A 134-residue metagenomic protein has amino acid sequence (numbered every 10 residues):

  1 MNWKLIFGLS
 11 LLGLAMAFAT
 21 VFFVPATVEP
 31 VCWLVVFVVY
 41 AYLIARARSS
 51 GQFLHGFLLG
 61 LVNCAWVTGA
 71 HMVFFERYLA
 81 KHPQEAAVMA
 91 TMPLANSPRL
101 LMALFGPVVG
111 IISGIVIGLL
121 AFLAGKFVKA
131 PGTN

Functional and structural regions predicted by a protein language model:
M1-N134: Juxtamembrane/disordered regions of integral membrane proteins
